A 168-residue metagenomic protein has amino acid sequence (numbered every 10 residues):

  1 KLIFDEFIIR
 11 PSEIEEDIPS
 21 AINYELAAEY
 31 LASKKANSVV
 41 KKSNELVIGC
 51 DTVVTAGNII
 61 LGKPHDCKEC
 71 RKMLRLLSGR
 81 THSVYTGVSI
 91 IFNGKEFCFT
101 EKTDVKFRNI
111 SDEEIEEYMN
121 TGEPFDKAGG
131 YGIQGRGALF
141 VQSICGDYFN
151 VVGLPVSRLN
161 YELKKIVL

Functional and structural regions predicted by a protein language model:
K1-L2, P19, K41-K42: Short loop/helix-cap segments at secondary-structure boundaries that form the rim of catalytic
K1-R10, I166-L168: N-terminal G-site helix/loop of the GST-like fold
D5-P19, E96-K102: Short glycine-rich, Thr/Ser-proximal phosphate-binding strand/loop in the N-terminal lobe of ATP-dependent enzymes
I22-L168: Anionic-ligand binding patches
